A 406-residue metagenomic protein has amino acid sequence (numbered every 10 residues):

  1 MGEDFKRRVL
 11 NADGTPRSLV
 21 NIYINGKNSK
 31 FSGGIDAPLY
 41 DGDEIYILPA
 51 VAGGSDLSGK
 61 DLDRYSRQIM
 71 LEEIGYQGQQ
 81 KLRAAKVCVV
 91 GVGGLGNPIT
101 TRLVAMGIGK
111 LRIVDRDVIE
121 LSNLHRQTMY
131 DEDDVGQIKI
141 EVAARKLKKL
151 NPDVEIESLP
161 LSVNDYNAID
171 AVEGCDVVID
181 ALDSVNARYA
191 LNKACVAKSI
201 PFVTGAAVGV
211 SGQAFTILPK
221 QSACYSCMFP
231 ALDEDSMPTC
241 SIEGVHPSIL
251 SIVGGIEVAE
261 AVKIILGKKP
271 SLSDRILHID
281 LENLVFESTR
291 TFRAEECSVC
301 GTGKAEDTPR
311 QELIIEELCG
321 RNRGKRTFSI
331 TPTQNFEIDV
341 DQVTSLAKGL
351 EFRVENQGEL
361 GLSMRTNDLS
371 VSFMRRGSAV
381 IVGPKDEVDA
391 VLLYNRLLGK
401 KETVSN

Functional and structural regions predicted by a protein language model:
M1-D56: Ubiquitin-like/PB1-type beta-grasp interaction modules and other compact soluble beta-rich domains
D56-N406: Adenine nucleotide-associated cytosolic modules
